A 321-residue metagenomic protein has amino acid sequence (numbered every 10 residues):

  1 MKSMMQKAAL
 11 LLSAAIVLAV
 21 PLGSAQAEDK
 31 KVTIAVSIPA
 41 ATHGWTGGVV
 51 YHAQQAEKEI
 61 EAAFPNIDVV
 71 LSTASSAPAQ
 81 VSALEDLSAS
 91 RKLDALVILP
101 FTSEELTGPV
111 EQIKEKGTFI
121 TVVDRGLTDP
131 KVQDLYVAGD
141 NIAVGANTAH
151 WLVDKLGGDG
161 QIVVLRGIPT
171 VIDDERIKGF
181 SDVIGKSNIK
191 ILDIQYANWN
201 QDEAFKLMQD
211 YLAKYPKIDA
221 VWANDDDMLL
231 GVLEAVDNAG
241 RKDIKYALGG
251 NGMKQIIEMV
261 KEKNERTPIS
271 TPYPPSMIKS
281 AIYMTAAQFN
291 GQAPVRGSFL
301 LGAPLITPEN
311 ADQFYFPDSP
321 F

Functional and structural regions predicted by a protein language model:
M1-L12: Bacterial N-terminal signal peptides that target proteins for export
K2, A25-F321: A residue-level marker of the well-folded mature domains of exported/periplasmic proteins
I16-Q26: C-terminal segment of classical bacterial N-terminal signal peptides
